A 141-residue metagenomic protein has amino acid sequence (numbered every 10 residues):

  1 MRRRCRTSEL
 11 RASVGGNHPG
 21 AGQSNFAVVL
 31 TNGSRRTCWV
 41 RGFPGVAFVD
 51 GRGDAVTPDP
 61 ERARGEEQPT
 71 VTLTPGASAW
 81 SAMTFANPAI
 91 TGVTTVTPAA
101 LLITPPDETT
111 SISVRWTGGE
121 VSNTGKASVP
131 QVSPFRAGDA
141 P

Functional and structural regions predicted by a protein language model:
M1-G20: Low-complexity, acidic Ser/Thr/Pro/Gly-rich terminal tails and inter-domain linkers that flank the onset of structured
A21-A27, T94-V96: Short, solvent-exposed loop/turn segments enriched in Ser/Thr/Gly
V28-R35: Asparagine-centered strand-capping/turn motif at beta-strand->loop junctions
V40-D54: Short acidic, flexible loop segments centered on an aromatic residue
V49-R52, E66-V71, E120-P130: Short, surface-exposed linear segments at secondary-structure transitions and domain or protein termini
A55-R62: Surface patches in mature domains of proteins
R62-P88: Intrinsically disordered, low-complexity Pro/Gly/Ser/Thr-rich segments with frequent PxxP/GP/PP motifs and embedded
W80, N87-P88, V93-P141: Extracellularly exposed regions in secreted/surface proteins, prominently low-complexity, repeat-rich
